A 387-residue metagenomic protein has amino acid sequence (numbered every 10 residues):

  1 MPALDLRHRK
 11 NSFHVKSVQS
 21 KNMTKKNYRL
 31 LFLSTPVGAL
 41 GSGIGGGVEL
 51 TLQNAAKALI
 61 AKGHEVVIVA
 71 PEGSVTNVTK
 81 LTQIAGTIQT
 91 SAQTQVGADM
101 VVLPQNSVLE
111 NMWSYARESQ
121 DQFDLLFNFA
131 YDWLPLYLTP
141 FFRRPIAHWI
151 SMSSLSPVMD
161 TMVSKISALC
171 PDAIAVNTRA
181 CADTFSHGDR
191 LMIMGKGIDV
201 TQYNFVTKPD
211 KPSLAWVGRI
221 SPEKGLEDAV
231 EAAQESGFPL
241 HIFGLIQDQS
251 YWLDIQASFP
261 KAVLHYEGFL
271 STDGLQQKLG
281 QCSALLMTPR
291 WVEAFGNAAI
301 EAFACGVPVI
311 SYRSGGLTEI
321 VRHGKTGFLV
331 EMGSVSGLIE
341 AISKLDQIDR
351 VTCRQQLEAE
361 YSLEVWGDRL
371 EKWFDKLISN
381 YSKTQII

Functional and structural regions predicted by a protein language model:
D5-N11, N22: Intrinsic-disorder-associated, low-complexity terminal segments enriched in Asp/Asn/His/Tyr and depleted of Lys/Arg
M23-I387: Catalytic cores of nucleotide-sugar-dependent glycosyltransferases that transfer UDP/GDP/TDP-activated
